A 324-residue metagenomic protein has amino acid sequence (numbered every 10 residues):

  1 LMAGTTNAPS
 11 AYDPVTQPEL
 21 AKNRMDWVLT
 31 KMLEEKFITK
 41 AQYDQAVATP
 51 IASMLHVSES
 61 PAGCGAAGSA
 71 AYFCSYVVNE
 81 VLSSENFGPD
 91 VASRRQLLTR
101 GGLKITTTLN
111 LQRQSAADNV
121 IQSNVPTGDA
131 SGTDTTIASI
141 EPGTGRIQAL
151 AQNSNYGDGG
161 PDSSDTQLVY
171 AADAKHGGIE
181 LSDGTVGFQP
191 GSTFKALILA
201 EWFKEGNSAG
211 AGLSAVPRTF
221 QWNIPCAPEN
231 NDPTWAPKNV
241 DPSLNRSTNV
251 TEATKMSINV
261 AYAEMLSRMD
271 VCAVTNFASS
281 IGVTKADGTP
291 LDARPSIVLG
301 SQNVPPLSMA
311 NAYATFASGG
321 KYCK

Functional and structural regions predicted by a protein language model:
L1, L20-L33, Q45, G68 (+14 more regions): Extracytoplasmic/secreted proteins, especially bacterial periplasmic and envelope-associated proteins
L1-T108, S115, T284, P290 (+2 more regions): Non-catalytic, structured segments within soluble enzyme domains
A3-P9, K36, V81, E201-W202 (+4 more regions): Generic structural signal for hydrophobic core residues of well-folded globular domains
S10-P14, T49, R95-G101, L111 (+7 more regions): Short pre-catalytic segments that frame enzyme active sites
I38-T39, N110, D270, P305: Helix N-cap / loop-to-helix initiation motif
G63-G65, F73-S75, P225-A227, V271 (+1 more regions): Sequence contexts marking disulfide-bonded cysteines in secreted/extracellular proteins
V81-P89, D270-S279: Structured alpha-helical segments in the cores of large, soluble enzyme domains
E264-M265, L299: Thr-Gly-centered strand-to-loop micro-motif
